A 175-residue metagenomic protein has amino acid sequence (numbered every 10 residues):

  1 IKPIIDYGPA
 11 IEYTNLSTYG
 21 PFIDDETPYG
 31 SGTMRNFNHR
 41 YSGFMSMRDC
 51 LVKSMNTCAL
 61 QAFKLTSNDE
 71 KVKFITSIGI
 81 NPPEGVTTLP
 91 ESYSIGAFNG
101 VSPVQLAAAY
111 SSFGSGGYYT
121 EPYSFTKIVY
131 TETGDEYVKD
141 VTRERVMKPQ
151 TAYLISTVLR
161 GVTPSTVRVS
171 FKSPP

Functional and structural regions predicted by a protein language model:
I1-M47, M55, Y119-G134: Short, glycine/proline-biased beta-turn/loop segments that scaffold the active-site neighborhood
S17, L65-S67, K148: Poly-acidic low-complexity segments
S17, Y29, C58-Q61, K73 (+4 more regions): Secondary-structure transition/capping residues
F22-T27, N36-P82, T87-S115, V158-G161: Active-site-adjacent helix/loop patches that line small-molecule binding or acyl-intermediate pockets
G30-T33, V52-S54, P82-P90, I128-K139 (+1 more regions): Short acidic (Asp/Glu) and glycine-rich catalytic loops that position anionic groups and cofactors
G32-R35, N68, N99, V167-S173: N-terminal start-of-chain detector that recognizes signal peptides and the immediate post-cleavage beginning
S102-A108, S112-P175: A penicillin-recognizing enzyme superfamily signal
